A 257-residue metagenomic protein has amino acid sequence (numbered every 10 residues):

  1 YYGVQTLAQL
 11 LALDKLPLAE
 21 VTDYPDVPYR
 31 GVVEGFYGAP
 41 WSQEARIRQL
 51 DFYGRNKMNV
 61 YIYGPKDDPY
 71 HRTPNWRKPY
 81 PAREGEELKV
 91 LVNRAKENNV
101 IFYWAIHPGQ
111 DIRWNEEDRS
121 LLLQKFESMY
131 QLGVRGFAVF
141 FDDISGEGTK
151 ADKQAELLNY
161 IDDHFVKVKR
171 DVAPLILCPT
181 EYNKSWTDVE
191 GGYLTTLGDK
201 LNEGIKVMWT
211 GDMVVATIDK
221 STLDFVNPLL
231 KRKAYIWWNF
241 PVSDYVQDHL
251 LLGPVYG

Functional and structural regions predicted by a protein language model:
Y1-K125, Q131-R135: Feature activates predominantly on carbohydrate-active enzymes
T6-K15, Q43-L50, N56-Y70, V100-I101 (+9 more regions): Aromatic-enriched hydrophobic runs in primary sequence
Y29-V33, V60-I62, N99-Y103, G136-A138 (+3 more regions): Structural preference for beta-strand elements that scaffold enzyme active sites
F36, K125, I144-G257: Catalytic-core regions of glycoside hydrolase
D67-R72, D143-I144, Y182: Short beta-alpha junction loops
